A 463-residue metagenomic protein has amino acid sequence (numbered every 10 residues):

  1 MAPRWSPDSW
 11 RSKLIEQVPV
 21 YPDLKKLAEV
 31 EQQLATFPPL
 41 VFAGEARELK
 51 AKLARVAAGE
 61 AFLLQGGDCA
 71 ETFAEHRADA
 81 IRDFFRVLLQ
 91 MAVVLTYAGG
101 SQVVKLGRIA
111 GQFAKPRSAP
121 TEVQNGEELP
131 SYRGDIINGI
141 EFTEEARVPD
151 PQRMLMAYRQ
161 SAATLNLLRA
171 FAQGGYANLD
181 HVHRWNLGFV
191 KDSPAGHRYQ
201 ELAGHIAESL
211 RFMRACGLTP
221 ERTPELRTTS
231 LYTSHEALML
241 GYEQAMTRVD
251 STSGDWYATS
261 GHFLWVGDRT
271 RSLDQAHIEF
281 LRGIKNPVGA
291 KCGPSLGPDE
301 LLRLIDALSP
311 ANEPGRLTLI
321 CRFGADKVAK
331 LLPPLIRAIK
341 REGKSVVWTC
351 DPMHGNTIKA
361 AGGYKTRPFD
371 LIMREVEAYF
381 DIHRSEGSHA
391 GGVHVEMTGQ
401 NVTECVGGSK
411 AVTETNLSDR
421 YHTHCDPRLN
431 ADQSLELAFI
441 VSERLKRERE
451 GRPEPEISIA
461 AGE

Functional and structural regions predicted by a protein language model:
M1, L53, V402-T403, E463: N-terminal leader/presequence segments that precede the conserved core
M1-F62: N-terminal basic/disordered segments at the start of proteins
V18-P22, A54-G66, V123-E141: Short, compositionally biased low-complexity segments
E48-K50, D274-H277, L304, P333-L335: Glycine-rich, charged/polar anion/phosphate-binding loops that engage phosphate groups from diverse ligands
L53-V56, V94-T96, F280-L281, I382-E386: A general structural signal for short secondary-structure junctions and capping/turn motifs
L64-C69, L106-I109, C350-M353, E396-T398: Short loop/turn segments at strand-loop or loop-helix junctions that form parts of catalytic or ligand-binding pockets
A70-E71, H76-G324, R367, E375 (+2 more regions): Active-site-facing alpha/beta catalytic cores
L301-L304, P310, R316-W348, H354-T403 (+1 more regions): Non-transmembrane, aqueous-exposed alpha-helical and coiled segments at domain scale
